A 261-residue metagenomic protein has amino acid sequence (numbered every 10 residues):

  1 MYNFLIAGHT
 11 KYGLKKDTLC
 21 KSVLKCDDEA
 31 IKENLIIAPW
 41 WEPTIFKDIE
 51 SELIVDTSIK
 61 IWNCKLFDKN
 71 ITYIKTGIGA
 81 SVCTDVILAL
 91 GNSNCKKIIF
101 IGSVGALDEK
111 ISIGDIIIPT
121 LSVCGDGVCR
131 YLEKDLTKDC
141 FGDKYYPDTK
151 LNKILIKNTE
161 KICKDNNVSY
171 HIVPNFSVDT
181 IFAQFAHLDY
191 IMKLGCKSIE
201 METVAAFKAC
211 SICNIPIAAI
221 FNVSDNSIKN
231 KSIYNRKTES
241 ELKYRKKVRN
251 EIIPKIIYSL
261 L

Functional and structural regions predicted by a protein language model:
M1-P147, I154: Metabolite-binding pocket within alpha/beta catalytic cores that recognizes anionic/polar moieties
G105, S122, F176-T180, A205 (+1 more regions): Glycine-rich beta-alpha junction loops
I116-P119, I217-A218, R236-T238: Short, hinge-like loop/turn segments at secondary-structure boundaries
D126-V128, F182-F185, S227-S232: Short acidic/His/Gly/Ser-rich catalytic and metal-binding motifs that mark active-site loops of diverse hydrolases
L136-K138, G142-L194: Active-site rim beta-loop-alpha module in soluble metabolic enzymes
I154-N166, A209, E251-L260: Generic non-transmembrane alpha-helical segments
A186-N226: A C-terminal functional module that forms or caps the active site or interfaces directly with catalytic machinery
S227-L261: His/Asp/Glu-rich mid-to-C-terminal helical/loop segments that flank catalytic regions of hydrolases
